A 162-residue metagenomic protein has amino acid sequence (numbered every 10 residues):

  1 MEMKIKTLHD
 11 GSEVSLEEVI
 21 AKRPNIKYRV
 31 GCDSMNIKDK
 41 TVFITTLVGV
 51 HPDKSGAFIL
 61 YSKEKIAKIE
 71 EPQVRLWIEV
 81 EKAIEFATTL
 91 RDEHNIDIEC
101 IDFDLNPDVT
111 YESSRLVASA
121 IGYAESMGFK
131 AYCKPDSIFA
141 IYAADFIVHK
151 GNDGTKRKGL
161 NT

Functional and structural regions predicted by a protein language model:
M1-V30, T162: Basic, amphipathic N-terminal segments that precede the first structured/catalytic domain
K6-E13, T110-E112, S126-M127, D153-T162: N-terminal targeting/trafficking signals and adjacent low-complexity tails
V30-I59: Acidic, metal-ligating active-site segments
D39-F43, V109-V117, A143-A144: A short acidic (Asp/Glu
E64-H94: Acidic helix/loop or adjacent segment enriched in Glu/Asp that either coordinates divalent metal
D97-L105: Short glycine-rich phosphate-binding loop at a beta-alpha junction
N106-S137: Short, low-complexity, polybasic intrinsically disordered segments
K130-T162: C-terminal functional segments of enzyme domains
